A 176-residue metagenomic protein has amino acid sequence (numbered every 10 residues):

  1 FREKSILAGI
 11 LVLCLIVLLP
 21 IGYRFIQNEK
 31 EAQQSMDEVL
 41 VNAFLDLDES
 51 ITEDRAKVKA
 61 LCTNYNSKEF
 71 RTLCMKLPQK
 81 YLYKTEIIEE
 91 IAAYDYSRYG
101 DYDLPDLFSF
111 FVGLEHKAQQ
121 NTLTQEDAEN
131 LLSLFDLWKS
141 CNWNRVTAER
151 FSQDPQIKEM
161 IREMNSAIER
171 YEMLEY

Functional and structural regions predicted by a protein language model:
F1-S5: Cytosolic-side transmembrane helix boundary signature
I6-G22: Hydrophobic membrane-insertion alpha-helices, especially the h-region of bacterial N-terminal signal peptides
R24-C74: Immediate post-signal-peptide N-terminus of mature secreted/exported proteins
N42-S50, S97-D103, T124: Amphipathic, heptad-repeat alpha-helices with coiled-coil/zipper character that mediate oligomerization and scaffolding
E53-A118, N130-S166: Alpha-helical segments in soluble extracytoplasmic regions
N121-A128: Ser/Thr-centered flexible coil motifs
A167-Y176: Extended, compositionally biased alpha-helical segments that mediate assembly or anchoring
